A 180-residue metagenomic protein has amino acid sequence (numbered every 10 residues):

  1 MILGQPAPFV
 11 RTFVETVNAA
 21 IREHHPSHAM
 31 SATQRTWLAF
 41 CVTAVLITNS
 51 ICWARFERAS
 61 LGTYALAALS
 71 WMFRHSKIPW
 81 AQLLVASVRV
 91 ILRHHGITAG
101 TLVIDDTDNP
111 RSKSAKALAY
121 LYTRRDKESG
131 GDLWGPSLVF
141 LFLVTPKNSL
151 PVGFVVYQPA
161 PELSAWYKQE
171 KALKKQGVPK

Functional and structural regions predicted by a protein language model:
M1-K180: Conserved, well-structured functional cores that handle cations and Mg-NTP chemistry
